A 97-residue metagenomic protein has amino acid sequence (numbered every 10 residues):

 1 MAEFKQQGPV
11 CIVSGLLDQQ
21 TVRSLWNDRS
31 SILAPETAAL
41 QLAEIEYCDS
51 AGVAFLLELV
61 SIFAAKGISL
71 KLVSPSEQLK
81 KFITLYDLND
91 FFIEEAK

Functional and structural regions predicted by a protein language model:
M1-A51, E58-K97: STAS-like cytosolic regulatory interaction modules
